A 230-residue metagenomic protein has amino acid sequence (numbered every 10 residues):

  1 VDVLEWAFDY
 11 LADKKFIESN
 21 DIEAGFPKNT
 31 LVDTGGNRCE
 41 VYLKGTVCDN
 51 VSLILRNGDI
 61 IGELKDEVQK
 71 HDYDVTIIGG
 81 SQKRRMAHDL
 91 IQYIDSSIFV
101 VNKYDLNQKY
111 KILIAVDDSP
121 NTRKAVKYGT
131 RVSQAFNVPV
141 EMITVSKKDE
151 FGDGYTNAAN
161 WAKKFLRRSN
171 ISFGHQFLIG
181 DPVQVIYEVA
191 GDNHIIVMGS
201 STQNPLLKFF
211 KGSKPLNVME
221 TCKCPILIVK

Functional and structural regions predicted by a protein language model:
V1-N20, K111-Q176, I195: Small/aliphatic-rich secondary-structure junction motif
I22-C39, L43-C48, S52-E63, L178-V183: Charged docking surfaces used in two-component/phosphorelay signaling
V41-G45, V101-Q108: Short boundary motifs at domain starts and secondary-structure transition points
V47-D49, D72, P139, S172 (+1 more regions): Short loop/turn motifs at secondary-structure junctions
L53-L106, G191-K230: Gly/Ser-rich helix-loop-strand patches that form or flank binding pockets for ribonucleotide-derived cofactors
E63, A125-Y128, V185: Well-ordered alpha-helical segments embedded in enzymatic catalytic cores
A162-K164, I179-A190: A short, acidic, amphipathic alpha-helical segment used as a generic capping/interface helix at domain edges
